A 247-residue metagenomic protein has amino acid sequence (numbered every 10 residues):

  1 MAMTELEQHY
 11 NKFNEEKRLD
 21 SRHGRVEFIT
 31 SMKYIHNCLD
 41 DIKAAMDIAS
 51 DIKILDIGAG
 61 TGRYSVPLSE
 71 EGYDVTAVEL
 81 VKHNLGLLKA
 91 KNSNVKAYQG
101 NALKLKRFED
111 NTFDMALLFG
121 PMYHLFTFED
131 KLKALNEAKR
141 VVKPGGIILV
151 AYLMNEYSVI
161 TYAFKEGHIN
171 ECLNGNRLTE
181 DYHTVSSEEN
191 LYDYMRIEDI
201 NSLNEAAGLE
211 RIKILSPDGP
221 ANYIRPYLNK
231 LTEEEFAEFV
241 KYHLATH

Functional and structural regions predicted by a protein language model:
M1-A49, R63: Conserved class I S-adenosyl-L-methionine
D51-G58: Conserved class I S-adenosyl-L-methionine
G62-K104: Class I SAM-dependent methyltransferase SAM/SAH-binding core
K106-A116: A short acidic, Gly/Pro-enriched loop at the edge of an enzyme's catalytic core that lines a small-molecule cofactor
L132-P144: A short glycine-rich, Lys/Arg-flanked "PGG" loop and its adjoining helix->strand segment in the class I
L149-N176: Conserved class I S-adenosyl-L-methionine
L191-G208, I214: Short alpha-helix
K213-H247: A C-terminal cap/extension of S-adenosyl-L-methionine-dependent methyltransferases that defines the acceptor-substrate
